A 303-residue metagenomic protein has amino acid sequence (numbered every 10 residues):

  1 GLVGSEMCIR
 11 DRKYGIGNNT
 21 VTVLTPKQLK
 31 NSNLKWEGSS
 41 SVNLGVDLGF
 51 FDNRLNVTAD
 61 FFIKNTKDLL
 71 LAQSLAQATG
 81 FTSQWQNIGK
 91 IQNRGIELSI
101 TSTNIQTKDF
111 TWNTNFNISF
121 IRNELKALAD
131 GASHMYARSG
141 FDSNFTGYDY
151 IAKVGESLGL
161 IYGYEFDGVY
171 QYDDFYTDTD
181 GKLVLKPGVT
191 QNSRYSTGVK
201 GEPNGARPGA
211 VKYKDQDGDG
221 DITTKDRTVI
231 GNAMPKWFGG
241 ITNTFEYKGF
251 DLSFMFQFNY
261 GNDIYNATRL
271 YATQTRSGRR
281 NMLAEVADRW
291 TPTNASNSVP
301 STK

Functional and structural regions predicted by a protein language model:
G1, S5-V154: Extracellular/periplasmic, surface-exposed regions of secreted and cell-surface proteins
L29, S39, S74-A76, G80 (+7 more regions): Short capping/connector residues at structural and topological boundaries
G45, T223-D226, F238-I241: Short, hydrophobic/aromatic alpha-helical segments in well-folded domains
F62-K67, A76-A78, F258-N262, R269-T273: Active/binding-pocket-proximal capping segment
Q86, T103-V229, T273-T275, R280 (+1 more regions): Conserved small-residue
Q171-Y172, T177-V184, G188, N232-Y265: Glycine-rich, aromatic-lined ligand/substrate-binding cores of catalytic and carbohydrate-binding domains
Y265-A267, G278: Eukaryotic nuclear macromolecular-assembly scaffolds and interaction domains used across chromosome biology and nuclear
